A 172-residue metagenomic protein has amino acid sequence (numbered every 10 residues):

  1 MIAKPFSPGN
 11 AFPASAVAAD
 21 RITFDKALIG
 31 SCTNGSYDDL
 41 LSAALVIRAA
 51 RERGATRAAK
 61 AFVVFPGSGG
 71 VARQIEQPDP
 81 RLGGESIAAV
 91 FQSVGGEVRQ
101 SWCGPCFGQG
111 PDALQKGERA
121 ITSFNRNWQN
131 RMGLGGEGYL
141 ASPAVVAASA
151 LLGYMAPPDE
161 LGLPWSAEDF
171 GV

Functional and structural regions predicted by a protein language model:
M1-V172: Fe-S-dependent hydro-lyases/dehydratases of central metabolism
